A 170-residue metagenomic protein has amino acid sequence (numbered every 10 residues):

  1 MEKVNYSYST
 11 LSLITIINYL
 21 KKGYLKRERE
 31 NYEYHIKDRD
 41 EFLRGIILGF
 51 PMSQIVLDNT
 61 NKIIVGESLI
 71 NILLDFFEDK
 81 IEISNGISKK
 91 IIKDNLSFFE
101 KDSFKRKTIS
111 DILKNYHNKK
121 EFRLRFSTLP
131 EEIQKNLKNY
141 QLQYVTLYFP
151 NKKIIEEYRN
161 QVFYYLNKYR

Functional and structural regions predicted by a protein language model:
E2-L11, K26-Y34, R39-R170: Basic- and aromatic-enriched surface patches that contact anionic nucleotides/nucleic acids
T15-I16: Conserved aromatic/hydrophobic "specificity hotspots" at molecular recognition or selectivity sites
Y19-L20: Extracytoplasmic small-molecule ligand-binding "clamshell" domains of the periplasmic binding protein/Venus flytrap
